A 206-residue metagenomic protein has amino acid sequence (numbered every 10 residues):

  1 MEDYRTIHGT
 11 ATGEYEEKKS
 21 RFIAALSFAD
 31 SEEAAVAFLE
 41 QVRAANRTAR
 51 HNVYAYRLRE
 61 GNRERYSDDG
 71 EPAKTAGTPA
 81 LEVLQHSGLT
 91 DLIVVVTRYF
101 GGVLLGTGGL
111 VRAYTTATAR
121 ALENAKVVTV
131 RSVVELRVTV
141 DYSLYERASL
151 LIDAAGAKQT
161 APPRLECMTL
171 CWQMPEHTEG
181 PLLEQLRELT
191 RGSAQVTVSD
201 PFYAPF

Functional and structural regions predicted by a protein language model:
M1-T75, A161, T197-F206: C-terminal regulatory domains involved in ligand/effector binding and gene-expression control
N46-A49, A155-T160, L186-Q195: A common structural junction motif
D69, A117-L122, R137, T178 (+1 more regions): Terminal alpha-helical anchor/extension segments at protein ends
A76-N124: Active-site beta-strand/loop microenvironment that shapes enzyme catalytic pockets
K126-L144, L170-W172: Short glycine-/aliphatic-rich beta-strand segments at the starts of folded cytosolic domains
T139-K158: Short amphipathic alpha-helix segments
R164-E166: N-terminal positively charged helical leader segments and presequences
W172-P181: Terminal, non-globular segments
